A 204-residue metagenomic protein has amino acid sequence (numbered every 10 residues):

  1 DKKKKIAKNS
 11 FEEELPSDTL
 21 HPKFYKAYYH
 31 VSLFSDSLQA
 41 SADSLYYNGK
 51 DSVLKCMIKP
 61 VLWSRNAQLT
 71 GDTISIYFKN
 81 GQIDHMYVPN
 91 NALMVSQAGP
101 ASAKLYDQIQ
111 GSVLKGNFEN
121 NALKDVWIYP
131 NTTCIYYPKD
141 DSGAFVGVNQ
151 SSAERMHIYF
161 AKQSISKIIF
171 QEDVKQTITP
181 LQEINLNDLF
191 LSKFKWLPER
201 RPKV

Functional and structural regions predicted by a protein language model:
D1-V204: Mature-chain termini and adjacent capping regions
